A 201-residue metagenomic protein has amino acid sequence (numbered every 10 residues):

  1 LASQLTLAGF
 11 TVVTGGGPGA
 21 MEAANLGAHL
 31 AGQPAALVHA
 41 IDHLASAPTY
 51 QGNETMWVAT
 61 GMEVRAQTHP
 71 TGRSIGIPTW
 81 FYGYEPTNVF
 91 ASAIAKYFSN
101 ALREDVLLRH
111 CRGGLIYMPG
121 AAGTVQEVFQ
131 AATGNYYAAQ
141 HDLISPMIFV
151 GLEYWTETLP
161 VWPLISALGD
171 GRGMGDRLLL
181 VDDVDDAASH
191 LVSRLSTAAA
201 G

Functional and structural regions predicted by a protein language model:
T6: Anion (oxyanion) recognition and catalysis
G15-G16: Structural motif
G19-Y117: Acidic/glycine-enriched connector segments
A20-A24, G123-A132: Short glycine/serine/threonine-rich phosphate/pyrophosphate-binding segments that cradle anionic phosphate groups
A35-P48, G72, G76, M118-P119 (+2 more regions): Short, acidic/small-residue loops that bind anionic groups at enzyme active sites
S92, Q130-N135, P163-A167, S196: Short, solvent-exposed amphipathic alpha-helical segments in soluble enzyme and RNA/protein-processing domains
L107-R109, L143-G201: C-terminal functional extensions of proteins
